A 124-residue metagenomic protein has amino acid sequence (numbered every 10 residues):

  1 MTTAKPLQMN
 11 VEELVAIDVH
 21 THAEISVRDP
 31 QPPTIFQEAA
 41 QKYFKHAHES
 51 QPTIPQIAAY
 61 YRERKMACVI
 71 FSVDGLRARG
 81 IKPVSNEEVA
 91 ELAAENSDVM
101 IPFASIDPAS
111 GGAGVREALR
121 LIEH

Functional and structural regions predicted by a protein language model:
M1-H124: Helix-coil boundary/capping segments in enzymes
